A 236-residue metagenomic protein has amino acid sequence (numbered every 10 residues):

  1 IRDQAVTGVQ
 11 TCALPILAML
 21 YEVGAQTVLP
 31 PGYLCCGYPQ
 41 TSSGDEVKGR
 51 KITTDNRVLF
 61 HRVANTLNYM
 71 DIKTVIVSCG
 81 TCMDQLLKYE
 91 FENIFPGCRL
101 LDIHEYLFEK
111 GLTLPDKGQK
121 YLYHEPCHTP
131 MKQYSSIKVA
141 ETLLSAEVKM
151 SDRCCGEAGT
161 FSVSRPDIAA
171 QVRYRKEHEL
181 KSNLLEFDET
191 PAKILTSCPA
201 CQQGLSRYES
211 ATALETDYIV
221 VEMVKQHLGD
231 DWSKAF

Functional and structural regions predicted by a protein language model:
R2, V9-F236: Iron-sulfur cluster-binding electron-transfer modules in prokaryotic oxidoreductases
